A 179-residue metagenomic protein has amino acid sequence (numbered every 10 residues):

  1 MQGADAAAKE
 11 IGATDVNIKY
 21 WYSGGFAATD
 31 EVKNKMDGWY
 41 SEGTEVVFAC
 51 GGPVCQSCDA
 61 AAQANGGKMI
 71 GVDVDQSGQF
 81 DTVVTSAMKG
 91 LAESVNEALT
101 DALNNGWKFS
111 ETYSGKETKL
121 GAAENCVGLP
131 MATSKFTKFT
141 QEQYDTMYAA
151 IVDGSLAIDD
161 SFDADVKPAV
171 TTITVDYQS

Functional and structural regions predicted by a protein language model:
M1-S179: A residue-level marker of the well-folded mature domains of exported/periplasmic proteins
